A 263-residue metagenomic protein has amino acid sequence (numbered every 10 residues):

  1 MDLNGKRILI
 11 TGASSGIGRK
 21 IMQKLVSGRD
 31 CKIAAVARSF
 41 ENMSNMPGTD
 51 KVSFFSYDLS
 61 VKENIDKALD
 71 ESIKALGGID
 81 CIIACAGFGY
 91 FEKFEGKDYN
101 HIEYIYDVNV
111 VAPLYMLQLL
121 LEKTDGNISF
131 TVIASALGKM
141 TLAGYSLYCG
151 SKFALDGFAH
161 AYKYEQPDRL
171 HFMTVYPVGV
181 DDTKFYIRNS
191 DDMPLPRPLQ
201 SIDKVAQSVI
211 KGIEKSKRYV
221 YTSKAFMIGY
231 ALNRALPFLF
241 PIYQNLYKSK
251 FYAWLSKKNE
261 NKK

Functional and structural regions predicted by a protein language model:
S14-S15: Conserved glycine-rich cofactor-binding loop
R29-M43: Conserved glycine-rich Rossmann-like NAD(P)H-binding loop of the short-chain dehydrogenase/reductase
C85-Y90: Conserved NAD(P)H cofactor-binding loop of Rossmann-fold oxidoreductase domains
K93-F94, D98-Y106: Substrate-binding pocket helix/loop in short-chain dehydrogenase/reductase
L117, S151: Active-site helix of classical SDR
S135: Residue(s) in the substrate-gating loop at a strand-loop-helix junction that position the organic substrate next
K163-K224: SDR active-site lid
